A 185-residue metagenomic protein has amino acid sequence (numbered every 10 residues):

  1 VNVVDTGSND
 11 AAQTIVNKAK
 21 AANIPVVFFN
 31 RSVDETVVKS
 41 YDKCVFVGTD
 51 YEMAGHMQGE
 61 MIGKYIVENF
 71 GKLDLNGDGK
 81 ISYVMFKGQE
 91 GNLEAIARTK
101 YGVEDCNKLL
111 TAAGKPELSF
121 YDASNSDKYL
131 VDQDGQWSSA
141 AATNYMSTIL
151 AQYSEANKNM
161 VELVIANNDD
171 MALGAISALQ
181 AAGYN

Functional and structural regions predicted by a protein language model:
V1-N185: A residue-level marker of the well-folded mature domains of exported/periplasmic proteins
